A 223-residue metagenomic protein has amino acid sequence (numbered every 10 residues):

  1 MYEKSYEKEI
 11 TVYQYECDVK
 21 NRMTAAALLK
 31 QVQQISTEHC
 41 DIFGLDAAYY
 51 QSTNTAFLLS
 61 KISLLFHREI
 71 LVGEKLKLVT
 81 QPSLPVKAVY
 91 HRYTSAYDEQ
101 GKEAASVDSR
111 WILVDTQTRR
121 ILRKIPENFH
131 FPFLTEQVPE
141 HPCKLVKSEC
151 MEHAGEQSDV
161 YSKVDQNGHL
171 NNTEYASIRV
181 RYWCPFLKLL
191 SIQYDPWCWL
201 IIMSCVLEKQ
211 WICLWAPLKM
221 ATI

Functional and structural regions predicted by a protein language model:
M1-L59, S106-D108, D115-Q193: Hot-dog-fold acyl-thioester-processing enzymes
Y2-K8, S63-V146, I201, C205-I212 (+1 more regions): HotDog/MaoC-like acyl-thioester-processing domains
H169-T173, W199, C205-L207: Short, well-ordered coil↔helix boundary/capping segments
P196: Phosphate-/nucleic-acid-contacting segments
